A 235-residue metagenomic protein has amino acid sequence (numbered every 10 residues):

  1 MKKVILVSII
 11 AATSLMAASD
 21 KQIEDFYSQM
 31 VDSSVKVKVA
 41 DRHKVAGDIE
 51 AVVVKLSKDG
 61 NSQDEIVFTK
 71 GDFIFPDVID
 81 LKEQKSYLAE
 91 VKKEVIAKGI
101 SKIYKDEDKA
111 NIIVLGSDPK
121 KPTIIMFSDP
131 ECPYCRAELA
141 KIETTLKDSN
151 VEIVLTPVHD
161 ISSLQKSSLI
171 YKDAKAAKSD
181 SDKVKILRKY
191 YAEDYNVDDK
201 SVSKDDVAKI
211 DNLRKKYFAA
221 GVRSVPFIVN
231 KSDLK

Functional and structural regions predicted by a protein language model:
M1-V4: Positively charged n-region of N-terminal signal peptides that target proteins for export
S8-A17: Hydrophobic h-region of N-terminal signal peptides that target proteins for export in Gram-negative bacteria
I9, E24-S28, L139-K141: Intrinsically disordered, low-complexity boundary segments flanking structured domains
A12, D32, L146-D148: Short, well-ordered coil/turn elements that cap or connect secondary structure elements
A18-T123, I186-K235: Non-globular targeting/processing and membrane-anchoring segments
K120-P122, M126-V202, F218-R223: Structural alpha/beta surface segment adjacent to cysteine/selenocysteine redox centers across thiol/disulfide enzymes
